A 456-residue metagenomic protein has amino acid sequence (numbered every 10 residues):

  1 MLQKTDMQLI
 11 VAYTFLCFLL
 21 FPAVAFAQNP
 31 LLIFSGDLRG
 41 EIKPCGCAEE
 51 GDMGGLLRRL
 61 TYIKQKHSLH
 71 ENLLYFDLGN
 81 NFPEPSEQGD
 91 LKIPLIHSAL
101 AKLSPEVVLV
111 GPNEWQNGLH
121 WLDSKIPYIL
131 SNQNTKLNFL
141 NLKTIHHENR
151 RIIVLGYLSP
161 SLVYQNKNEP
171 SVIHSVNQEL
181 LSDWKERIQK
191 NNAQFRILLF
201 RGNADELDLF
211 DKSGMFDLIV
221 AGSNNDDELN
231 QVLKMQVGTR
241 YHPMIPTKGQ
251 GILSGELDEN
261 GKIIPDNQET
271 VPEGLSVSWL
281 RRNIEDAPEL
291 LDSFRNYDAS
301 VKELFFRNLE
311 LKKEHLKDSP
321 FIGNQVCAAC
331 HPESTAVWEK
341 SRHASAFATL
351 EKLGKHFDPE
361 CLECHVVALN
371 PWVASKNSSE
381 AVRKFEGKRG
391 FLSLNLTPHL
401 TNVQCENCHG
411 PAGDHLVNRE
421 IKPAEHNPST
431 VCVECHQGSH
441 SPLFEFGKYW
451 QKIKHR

Functional and structural regions predicted by a protein language model:
L2-T14: Bacterial N-terminal signal peptides that target proteins for export
A12-P22: Bacterial N-terminal signal peptides
C17, S98, T135, I145 (+4 more regions): Generic marker of residues within folded, mature protein domains
L20, L218, H242-P246, A329 (+1 more regions): Charge-rich, low-complexity terminal tails
F26-W279, E289-S293: Acidic, metal/ion-coordinating pockets
N29, L38-P44, G261-R456: Short sequence/structural segments immediately N-terminal
